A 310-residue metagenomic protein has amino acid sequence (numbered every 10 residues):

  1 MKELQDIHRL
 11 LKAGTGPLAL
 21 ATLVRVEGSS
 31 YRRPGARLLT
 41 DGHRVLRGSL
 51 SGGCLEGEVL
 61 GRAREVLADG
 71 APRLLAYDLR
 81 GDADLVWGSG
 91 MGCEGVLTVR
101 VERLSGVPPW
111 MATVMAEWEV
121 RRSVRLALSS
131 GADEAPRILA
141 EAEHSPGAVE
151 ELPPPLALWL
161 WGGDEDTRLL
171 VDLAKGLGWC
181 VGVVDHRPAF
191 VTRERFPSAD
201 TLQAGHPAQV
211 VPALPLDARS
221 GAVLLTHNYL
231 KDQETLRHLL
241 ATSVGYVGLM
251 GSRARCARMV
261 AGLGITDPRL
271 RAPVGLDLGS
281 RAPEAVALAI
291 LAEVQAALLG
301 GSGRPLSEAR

Functional and structural regions predicted by a protein language model:
M1-Q203, P212, D217-G221, E293-R310: Segments forming oxygen-rich coordination pockets for charged ligands
G52, G163, N228-Y229, S252 (+1 more regions): Short beta->alpha junction loops/turns
D82, A208-V211, L276-R281: A short acidic, often aromatic-flanked loop/helix-cap motif at beta-alpha or helix-coil junctions that lines enzyme
L85, T167-R168, K231-Q233, C256: Short, well-ordered alpha-helical microsegments
V184-D185, G221-L230, R237-G262: ADP-ribose/adenylate-binding Rossmann-like module
R193-R195, A213-P215, Q233-R237, M259-A261: Short, well-ordered secondary-structure micro-motifs
G205-V210, L230: Conserved SAM/SAH-binding loop
V244, L249-R310: Adenosine-phosphate binding glycine-rich loop
